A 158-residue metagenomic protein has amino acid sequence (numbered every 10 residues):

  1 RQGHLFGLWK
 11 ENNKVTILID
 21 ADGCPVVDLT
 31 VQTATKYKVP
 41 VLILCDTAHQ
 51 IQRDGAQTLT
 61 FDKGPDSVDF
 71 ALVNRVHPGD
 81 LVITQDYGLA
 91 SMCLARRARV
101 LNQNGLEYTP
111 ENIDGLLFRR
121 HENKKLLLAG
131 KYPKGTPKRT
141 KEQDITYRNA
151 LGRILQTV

Functional and structural regions predicted by a protein language model:
Q2-H4: Low-complexity, intrinsically disordered or signal/transmembrane-proximal segments
K14-V158: Nuclease catalytic cores that cleave nucleic-acid phosphodiester bonds, predominantly acidic two-metal-ion
